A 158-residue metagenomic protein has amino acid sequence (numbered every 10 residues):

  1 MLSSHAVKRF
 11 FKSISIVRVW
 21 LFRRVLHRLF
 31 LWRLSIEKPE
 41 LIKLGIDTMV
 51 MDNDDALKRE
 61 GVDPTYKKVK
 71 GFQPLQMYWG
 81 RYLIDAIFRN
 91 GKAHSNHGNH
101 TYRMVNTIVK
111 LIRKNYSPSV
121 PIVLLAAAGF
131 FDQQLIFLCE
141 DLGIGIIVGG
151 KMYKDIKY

Functional and structural regions predicted by a protein language model:
M1-S3, V7, E40-M51, R81 (+2 more regions): Short, conserved catalytic/metal-binding motifs centered on acidic residues
S3-Q76: Active-site-proximal, Lys/Arg-enriched surface segment that forms a nucleic-acid-binding/basic interface patch
T48, Q76-W79, I87-N90, A126 (+1 more regions): Glycine-rich, histidine-containing beta strand-loop boundary motifs that form or position
D55, D132-L138, K157-Y158: A short acidic (Asp/Glu
K58-V62, L138-I144: Short secondary-structure boundary/capping segments
P64-N115: Electropositive, glycine- and tryptophan-enriched low-complexity nucleic-acid-binding patches
N115-I122, D141-I144: Short, surface-exposed connector motifs at secondary-structure boundaries
E140-Y158: Catalytic or ion-translocation cores adjacent to nucleophile or general acid/base/metal-coordination motifs in diverse
